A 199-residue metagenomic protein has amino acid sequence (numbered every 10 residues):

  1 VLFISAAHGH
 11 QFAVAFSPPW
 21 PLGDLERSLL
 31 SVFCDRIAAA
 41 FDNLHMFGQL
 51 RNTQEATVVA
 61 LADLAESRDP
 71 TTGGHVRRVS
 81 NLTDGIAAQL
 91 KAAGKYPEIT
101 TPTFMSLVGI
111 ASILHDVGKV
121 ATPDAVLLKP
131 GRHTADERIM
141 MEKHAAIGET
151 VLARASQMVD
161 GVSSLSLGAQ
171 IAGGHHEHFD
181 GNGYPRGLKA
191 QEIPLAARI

Functional and structural regions predicted by a protein language model:
V1-A6: A short, aliphatic-rich beta-strand micro-motif
A7-L22, F41, P130: Short beta-strand-to-loop transition segments that serve as allosteric relay/switch motifs in sensory/regulatory domains
P21-D42, S106: Amphipathic alpha-helical "output/dimerization" segments
L25, F41-V58: Short alpha-helical interdomain "coupling" segment at the junction between an upstream regulatory sensor module
A56-I199: Histidine- and acidic-residue-rich, metal-dependent catalytic cores
